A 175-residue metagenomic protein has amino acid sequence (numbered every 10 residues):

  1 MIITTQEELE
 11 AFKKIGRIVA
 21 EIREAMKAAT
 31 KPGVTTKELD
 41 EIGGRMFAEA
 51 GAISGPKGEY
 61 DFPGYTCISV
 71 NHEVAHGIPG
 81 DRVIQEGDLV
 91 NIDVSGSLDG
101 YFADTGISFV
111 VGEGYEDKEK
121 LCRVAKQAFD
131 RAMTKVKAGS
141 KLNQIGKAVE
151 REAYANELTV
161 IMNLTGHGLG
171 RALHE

Functional and structural regions predicted by a protein language model:
M1-E175: Active-site neighborhoods and metal-handling regions in enzymes and metal-associated proteins
